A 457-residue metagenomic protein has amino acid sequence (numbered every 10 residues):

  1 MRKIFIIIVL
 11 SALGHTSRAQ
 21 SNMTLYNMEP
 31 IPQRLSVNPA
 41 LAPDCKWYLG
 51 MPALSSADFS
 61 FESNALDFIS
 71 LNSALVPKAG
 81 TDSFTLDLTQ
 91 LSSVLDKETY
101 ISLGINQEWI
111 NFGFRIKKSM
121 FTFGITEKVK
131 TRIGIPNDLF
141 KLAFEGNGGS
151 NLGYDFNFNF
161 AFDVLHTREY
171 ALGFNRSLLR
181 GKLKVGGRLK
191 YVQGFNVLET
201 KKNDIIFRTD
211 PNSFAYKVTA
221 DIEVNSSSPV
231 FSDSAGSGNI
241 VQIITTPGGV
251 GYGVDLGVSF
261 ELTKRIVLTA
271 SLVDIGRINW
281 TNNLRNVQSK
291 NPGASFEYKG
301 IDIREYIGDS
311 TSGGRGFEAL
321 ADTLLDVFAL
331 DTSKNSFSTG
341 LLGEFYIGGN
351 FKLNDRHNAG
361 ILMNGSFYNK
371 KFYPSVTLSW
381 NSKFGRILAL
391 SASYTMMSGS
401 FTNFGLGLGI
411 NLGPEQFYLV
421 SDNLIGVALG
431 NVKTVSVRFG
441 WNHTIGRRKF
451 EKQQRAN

Functional and structural regions predicted by a protein language model:
M1-M23, G349, N457: Bacterial Sec-dependent N-terminal signal peptides
Q20-N457: Subset of outer-membrane beta-barrel
